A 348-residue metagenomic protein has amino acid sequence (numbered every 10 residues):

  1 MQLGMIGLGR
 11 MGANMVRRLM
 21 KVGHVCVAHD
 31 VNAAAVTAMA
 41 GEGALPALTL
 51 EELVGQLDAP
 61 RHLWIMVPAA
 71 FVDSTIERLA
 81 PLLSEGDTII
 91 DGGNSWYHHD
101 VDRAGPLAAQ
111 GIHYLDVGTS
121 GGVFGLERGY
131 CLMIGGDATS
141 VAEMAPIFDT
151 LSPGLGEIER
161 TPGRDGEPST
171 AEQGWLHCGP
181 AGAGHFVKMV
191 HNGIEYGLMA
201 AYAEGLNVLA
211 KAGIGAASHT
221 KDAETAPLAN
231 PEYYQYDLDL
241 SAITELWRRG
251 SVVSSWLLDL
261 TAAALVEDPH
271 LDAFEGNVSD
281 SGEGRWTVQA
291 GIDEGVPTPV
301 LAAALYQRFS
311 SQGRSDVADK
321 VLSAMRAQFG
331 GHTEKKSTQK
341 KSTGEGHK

Functional and structural regions predicted by a protein language model:
M1-H62, G86, V123-L126, A327: NAD(P)+-binding Rossmann beta1-loop-alpha1 motif at the extreme N-terminus of oxidoreductases
C26, P46, I89, Y114-L115 (+1 more regions): Hydrophobic beta-strand scaffold residues
E51, L63-L79, W96-H99: Beta-loop-alpha module in the N-terminal Rossmann-like domain of NAD(P)-dependent dehydrogenases, especially those
V67-A69, N94, T119, S152: Short glycine-/small-residue-rich Rossmann-like dinucleotide-binding loops
E85-T88, G92-V141: Rossmann-fold NAD(P)-binding glycine/threonine-rich loop
M133, E143, L155-H332: Helical "substrate-binding/catalytic lid" subdomain of Rossmann-like NAD(P)-dependent dehydrogenases/reductases
T139-P153: Phosphate/pyrophosphate-binding betaalpha-module
